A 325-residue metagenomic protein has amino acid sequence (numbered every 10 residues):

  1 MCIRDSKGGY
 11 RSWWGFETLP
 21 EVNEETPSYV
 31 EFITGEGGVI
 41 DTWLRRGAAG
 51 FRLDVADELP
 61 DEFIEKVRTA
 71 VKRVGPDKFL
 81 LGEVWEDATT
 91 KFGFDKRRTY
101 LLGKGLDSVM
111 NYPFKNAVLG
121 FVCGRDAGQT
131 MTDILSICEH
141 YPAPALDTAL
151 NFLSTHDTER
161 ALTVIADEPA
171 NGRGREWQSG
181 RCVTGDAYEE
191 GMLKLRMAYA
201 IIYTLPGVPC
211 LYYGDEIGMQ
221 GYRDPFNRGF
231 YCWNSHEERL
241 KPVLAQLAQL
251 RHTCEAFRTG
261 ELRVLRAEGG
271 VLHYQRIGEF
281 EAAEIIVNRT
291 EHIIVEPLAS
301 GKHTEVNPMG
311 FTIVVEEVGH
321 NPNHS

Functional and structural regions predicted by a protein language model:
M1-R46, V67, R73, T90: Substrate-binding/active-site clefts of carbohydrate-active enzymes
F16-F32, A48-E58, A117-D126, S179-E190 (+1 more regions): The substrate-binding groove and active-site-proximal loops of carbohydrate-active enzymes, especially glycoside
V39, A49, D54-A149, I201 (+1 more regions): Active-site-proximal helices and loops of the catalytic beta/alpha 8
I134-G174: Aromatic-lined glycan-binding groove of carbohydrate-active enzymes
L211-I217: Short acidic/histidine-rich active-site segments
R239, L265-L298: Carbohydrate-binding surface patches
R239-G260: Conserved, function-defining core regions and hallmark residues within catalytic/recognition domains
N288-S325: C-terminal beta-sandwich/jelly-roll accessory domains of carbohydrate-active enzymes
